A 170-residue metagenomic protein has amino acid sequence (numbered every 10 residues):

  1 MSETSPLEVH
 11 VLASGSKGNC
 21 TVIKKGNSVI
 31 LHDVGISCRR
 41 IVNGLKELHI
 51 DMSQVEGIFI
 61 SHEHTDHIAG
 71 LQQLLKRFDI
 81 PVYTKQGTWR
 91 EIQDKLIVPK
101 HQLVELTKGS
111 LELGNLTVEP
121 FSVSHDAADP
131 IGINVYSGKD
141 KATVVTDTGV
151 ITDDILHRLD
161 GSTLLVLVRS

Functional and structural regions predicted by a protein language model:
M1-L48, I131-D147: Conserved beta-strand hairpin/beta-sheet module of binuclear metal-dependent hydrolase folds, prominently
S2, V22-K24, T117, F121-S170: Metal-dependent phosphodiesterase/nuclease catalytic metal-binding core
H10-T21, H62-L71, V82, I92-Q93 (+1 more regions): Structured catalytic core of nucleotide-sugar glycosyltransferases
D33, D66-H67, D147, V168: Acidic active-site catalytic centers that drive phospho-/nucleotidyl reactions and related ester hydrolyses
C38-K85, T163: Active-site metal-binding motif and surrounding structural segment of the metallo-beta-lactamase
L45-H49, L111-N115, I155-R158: Short amphipathic alpha-helix with an adjacent loop that forms part of the alpha/beta core around
T65-I68, W89-E91, A127-A128, V150-D153: Active-site environment of divalent metal-dependent phosphoester hydrolases
K85-K139: Metallo-beta-lactamase
